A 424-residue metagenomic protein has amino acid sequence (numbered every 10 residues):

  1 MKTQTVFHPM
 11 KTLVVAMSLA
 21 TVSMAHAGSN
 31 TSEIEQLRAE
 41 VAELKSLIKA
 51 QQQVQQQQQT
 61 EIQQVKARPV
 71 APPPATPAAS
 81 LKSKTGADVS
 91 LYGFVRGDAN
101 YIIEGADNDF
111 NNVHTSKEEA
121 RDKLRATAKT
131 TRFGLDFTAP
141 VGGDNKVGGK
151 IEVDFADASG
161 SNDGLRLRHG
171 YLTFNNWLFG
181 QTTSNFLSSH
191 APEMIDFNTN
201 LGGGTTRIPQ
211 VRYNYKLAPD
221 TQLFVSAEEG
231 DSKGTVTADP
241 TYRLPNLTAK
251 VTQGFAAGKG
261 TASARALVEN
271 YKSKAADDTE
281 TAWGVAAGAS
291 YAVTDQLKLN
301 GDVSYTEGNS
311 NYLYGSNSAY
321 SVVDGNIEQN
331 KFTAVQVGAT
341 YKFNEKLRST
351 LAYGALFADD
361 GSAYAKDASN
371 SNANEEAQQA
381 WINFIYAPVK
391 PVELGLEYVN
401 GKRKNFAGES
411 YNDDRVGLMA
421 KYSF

Functional and structural regions predicted by a protein language model:
M1-S29: Gram-negative bacterial Sec-dependent N-terminal signal peptides
L19, M24-I103: N-terminal periplasmic/intermembrane-space "pro-region" immediately following the signal or transit peptide
A78-N111, T115-S232, T241-A256, S290-V293 (+2 more regions): Outer membrane beta-barrel
G105-F110, A156, G160-L167, S189-T199 (+5 more regions): Outer-membrane beta-barrel translocator domains and adjoining extracellular loop/strand segments of Gram-negative
K146-D157, L223-G230, T261-K272, R348-F357 (+1 more regions): Transmembrane beta-strand segments that form the barrel wall of outer-membrane beta-barrel proteins
L244, A249-Q378: Detector for outer-membrane/organellar transmembrane beta-barrel domains, recognizing the amphipathic beta-strand
G301, A339, F384, G395-L396 (+1 more regions): Hydrophobic, well-ordered secondary-structure elements that form the walls of internal hydrophobic environments
Y386-V392, Y411-F424: Outer-membrane beta-barrel "beta-signal"
